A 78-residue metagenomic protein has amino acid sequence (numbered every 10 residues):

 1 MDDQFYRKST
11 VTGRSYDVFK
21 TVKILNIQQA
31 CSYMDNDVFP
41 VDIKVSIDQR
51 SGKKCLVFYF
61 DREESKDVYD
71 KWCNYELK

Functional and structural regions predicted by a protein language model:
M1-D2, Y16, L25, V41 (+3 more regions): Intrinsic-disorder/low-complexity regions
M1-F5, Y75-K78: Short intrinsically disordered terminal tails
Q4-V38: N-terminal acidic leader/helix
R7, D17, M34, P40 (+3 more regions): Compositionally biased, intrinsically disordered low-complexity regions enriched in proline and serine
I24, F39, V45, C73-K78: Positively charged, low-complexity terminal tracts and the immediately adjacent first secondary-structure elements
C31-C55, Y59: Acidic, low-complexity, intrinsically disordered interaction modules
D48-K78: Long, continuous compositionally biased terminal/linker segments
